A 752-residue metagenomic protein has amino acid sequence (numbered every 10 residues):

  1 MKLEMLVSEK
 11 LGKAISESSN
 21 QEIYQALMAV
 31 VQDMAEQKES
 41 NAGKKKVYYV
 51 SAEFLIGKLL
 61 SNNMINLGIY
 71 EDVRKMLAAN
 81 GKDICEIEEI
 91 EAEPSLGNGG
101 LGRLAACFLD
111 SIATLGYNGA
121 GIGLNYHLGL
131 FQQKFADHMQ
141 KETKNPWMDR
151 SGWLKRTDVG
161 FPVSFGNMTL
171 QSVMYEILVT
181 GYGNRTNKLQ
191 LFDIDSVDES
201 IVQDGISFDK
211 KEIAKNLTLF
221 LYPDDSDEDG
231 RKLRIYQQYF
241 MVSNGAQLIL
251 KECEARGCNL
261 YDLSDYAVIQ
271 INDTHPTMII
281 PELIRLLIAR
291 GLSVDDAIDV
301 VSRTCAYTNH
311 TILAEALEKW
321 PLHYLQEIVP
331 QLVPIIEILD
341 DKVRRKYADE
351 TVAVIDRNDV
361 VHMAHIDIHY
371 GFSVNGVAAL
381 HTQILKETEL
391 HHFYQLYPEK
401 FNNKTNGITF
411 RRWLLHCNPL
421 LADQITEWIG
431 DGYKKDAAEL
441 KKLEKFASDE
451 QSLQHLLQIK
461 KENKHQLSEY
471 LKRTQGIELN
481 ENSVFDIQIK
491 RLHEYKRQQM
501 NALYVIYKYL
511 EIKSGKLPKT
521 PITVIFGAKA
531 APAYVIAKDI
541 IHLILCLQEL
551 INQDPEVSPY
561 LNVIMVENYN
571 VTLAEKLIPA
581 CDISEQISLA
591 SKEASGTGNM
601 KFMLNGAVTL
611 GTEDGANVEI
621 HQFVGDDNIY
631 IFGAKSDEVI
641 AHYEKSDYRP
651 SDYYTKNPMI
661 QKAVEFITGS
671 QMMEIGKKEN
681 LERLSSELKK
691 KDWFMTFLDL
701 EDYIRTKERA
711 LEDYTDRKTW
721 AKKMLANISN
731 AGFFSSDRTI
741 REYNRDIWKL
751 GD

Functional and structural regions predicted by a protein language model:
M1-D752: A conserved ligand/cofactor-binding region detector
